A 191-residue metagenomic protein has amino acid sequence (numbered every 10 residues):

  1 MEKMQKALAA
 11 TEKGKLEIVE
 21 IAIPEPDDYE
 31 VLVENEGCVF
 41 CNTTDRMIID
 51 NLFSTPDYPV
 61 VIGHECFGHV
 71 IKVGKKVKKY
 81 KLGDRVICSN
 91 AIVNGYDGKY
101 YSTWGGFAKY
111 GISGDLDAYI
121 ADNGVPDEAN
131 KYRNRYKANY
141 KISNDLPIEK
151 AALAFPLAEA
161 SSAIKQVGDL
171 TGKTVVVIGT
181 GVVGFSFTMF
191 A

Functional and structural regions predicted by a protein language model:
M1-C66, D127-N134: Short N-terminal strand-loop motif that marks the start of NAD(P)H/FAD-dependent oxidoreductase cofactor-binding domains
A7, T174-V175: Conserved hydrophobic helix-helix packing surfaces used for dimerization/oligomerization
P24-V39, N51-G95, T103-F107, G114-D117: Glycine-rich beta-strand-centered segment in the early N-terminal region that forms part of a ligand/cofactor-binding
N94-T174: NAD(P)H dinucleotide-binding glycine-rich loop of Rossmann-like/cofactor-binding domains, especially the beta1-alpha1
P156, G179-F185: Glycine-rich Rossmann-fold phosphate-binding loop(s) that bind the pyrophosphate of adenine dinucleotide cofactors
E159, V183, A191: Hydrophobic/small residue at the entry helix of a nucleotide-binding pocket
